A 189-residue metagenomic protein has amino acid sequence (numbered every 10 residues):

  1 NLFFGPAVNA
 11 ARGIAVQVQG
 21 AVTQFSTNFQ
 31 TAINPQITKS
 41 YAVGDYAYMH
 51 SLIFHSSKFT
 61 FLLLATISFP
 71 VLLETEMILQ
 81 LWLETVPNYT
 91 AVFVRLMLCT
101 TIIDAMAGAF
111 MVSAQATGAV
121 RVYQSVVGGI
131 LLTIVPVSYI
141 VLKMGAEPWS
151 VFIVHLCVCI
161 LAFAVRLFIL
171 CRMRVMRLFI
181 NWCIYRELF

Functional and structural regions predicted by a protein language model:
N1-A7, Q17, F189: Signature of the first transmembrane helix
N1-L2, K39, Q80-L81, A116 (+2 more regions): Transmembrane helix-loop junction
F3-V8, M77, K143-W149: Helix-coil boundary and interhelical linker segments in multi-pass alpha-helical membrane proteins
A11-V126: Specific pore-lining/lateral-gate transmembrane helices of multi-pass inner-membrane transport and insertion machines
A32, Q36, G44-S51, L170-L188: Interhelical loop/hinge segments that connect adjacent transmembrane helices in multipass membrane
G118-R121, G128-W182, F189: Membrane-interface helix-loop junctions in multi-pass transport and translocation proteins
